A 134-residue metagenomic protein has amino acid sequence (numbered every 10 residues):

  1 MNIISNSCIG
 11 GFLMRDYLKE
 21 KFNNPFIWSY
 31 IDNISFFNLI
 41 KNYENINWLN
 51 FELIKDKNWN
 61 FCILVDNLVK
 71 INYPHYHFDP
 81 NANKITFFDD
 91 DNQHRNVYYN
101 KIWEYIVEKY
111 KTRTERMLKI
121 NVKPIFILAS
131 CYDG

Functional and structural regions predicted by a protein language model:
M1-G134: Extracellular glycan-modifying ectodomains
